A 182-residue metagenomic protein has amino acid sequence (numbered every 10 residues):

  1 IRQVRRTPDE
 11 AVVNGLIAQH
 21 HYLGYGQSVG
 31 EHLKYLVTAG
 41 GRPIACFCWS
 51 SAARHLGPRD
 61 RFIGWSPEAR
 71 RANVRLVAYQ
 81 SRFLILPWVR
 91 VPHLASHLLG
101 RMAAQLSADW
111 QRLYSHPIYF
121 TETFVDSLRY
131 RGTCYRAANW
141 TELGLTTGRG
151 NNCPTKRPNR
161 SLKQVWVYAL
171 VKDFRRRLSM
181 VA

Functional and structural regions predicted by a protein language model:
I1-D173: Acyl-donor binding region in acyl/amide transferases
F174-A182: Flexible, glycine-/basic-rich loop-and-beta segments that form/coincide with the SAM-dependent methyltransferase
